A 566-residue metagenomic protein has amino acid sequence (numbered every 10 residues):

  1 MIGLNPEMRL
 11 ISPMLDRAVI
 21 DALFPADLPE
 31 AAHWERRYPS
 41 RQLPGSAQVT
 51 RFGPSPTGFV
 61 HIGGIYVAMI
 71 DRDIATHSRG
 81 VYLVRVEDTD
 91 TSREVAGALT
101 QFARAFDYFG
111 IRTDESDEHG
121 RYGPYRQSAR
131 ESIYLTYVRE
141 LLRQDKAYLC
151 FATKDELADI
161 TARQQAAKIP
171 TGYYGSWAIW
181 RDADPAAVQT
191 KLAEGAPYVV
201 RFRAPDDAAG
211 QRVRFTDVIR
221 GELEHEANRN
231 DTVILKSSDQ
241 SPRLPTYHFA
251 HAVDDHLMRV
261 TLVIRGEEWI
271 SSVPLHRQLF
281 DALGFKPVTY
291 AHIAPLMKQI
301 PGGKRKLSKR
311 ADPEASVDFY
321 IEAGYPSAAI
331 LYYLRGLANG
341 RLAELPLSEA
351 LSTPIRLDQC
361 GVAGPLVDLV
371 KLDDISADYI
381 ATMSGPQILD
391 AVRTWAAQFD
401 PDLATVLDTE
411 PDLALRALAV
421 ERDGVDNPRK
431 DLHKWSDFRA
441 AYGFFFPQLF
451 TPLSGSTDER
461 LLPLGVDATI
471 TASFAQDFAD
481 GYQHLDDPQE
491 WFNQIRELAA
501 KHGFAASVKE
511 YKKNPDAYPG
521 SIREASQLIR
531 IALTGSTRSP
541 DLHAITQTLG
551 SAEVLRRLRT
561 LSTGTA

Functional and structural regions predicted by a protein language model:
L4-A167, P242-L244, S271-F285, A329: N-terminal Rossmann-like or analogous alpha/beta NTP/dinucleotide-binding catalytic cores that position adenine
A47-R51, L83, P313, E349-L357 (+1 more regions): Short amphipathic alpha-helical segments and their helix-coil junctions
T50-T57, L83-D88, L257-V263, E314-S316 (+3 more regions): Glycine- and acidic
D71, F102, L141, D145 (+7 more regions): Residue-level signal for inorganic ion chemistry
L135-E140, Q144-K146, Y198-V199, P205 (+1 more regions): Residue patterns forming the tRNA-binding/recognition surfaces of aminoacyl-tRNA synthetases and related DALR
Y148-H292, M297-L307, S316, K434 (+3 more regions): Active-site cores that bind ATP or allylic diphosphates and position pyrophosphate for catalysis
L283-L462, T534-A566: Catalytic adenosine-cofactor/nucleotide-binding cores of aminoacyl-tRNA synthetases and other
I495-L549, E553: Helix-rich, typically C-terminal accessory recognition domains appended to large enzymatic cores
